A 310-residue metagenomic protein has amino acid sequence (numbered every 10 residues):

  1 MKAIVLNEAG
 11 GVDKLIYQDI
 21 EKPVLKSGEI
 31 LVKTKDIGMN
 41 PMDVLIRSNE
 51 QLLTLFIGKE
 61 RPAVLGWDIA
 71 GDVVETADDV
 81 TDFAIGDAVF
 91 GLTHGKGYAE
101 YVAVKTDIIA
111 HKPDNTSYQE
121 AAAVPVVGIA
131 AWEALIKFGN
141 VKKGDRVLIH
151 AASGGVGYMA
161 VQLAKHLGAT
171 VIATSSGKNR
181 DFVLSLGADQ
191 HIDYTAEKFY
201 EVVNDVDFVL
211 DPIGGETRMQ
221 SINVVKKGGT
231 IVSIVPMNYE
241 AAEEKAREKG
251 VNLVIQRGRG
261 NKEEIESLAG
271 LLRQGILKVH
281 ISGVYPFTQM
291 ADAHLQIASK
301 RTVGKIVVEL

Functional and structural regions predicted by a protein language model:
G11-D13, D19-A70: N-terminal glycine-rich beta->alpha transition that marks the start or flank of a dinucleotide-binding site
R47, A70-T93, T170: A glycine-/small-residue-rich N-terminal strand-loop-strand element that serves as the cofactor-binding glycine loop
W67, E75, A88-A151: NAD(P)H dinucleotide-binding glycine-rich loop of Rossmann-like/cofactor-binding domains, especially the beta1-alpha1
A122-D193: Mid-domain Rossmann-like dinucleotide-binding core that forms the NAD(H)/NADP(H) cofactor-binding site
E201-F208: A short acidic, Gly/Pro-enriched loop at the edge of an enzyme's catalytic core that lines a small-molecule cofactor
I213-L277, E309-L310: Glycine-rich phosphate-binding loop and adjacent beta-alpha segment of Rossmann(oid) nucleotide-cofactor-binding
K262-L310: C-terminal hydrophobic helical "lid"/dimerization subdomain of Rossmann-like NAD(P)H-dependent oxidoreductases
